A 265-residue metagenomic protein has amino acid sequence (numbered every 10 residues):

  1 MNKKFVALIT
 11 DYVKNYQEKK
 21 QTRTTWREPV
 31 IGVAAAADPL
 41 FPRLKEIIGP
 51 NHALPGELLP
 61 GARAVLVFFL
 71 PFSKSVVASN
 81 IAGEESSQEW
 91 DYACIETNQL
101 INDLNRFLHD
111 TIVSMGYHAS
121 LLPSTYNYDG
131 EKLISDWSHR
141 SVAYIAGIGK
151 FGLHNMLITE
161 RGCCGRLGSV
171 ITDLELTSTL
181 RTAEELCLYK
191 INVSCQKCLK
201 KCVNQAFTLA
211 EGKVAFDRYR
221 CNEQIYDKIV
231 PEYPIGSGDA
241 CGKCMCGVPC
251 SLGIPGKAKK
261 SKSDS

Functional and structural regions predicted by a protein language model:
M1-C94: Non-catalytic, usually N-terminal nucleic-acid engagement modules in DNA/RNA processing proteins
S86-S265: Catalytic cores of enzyme domains
